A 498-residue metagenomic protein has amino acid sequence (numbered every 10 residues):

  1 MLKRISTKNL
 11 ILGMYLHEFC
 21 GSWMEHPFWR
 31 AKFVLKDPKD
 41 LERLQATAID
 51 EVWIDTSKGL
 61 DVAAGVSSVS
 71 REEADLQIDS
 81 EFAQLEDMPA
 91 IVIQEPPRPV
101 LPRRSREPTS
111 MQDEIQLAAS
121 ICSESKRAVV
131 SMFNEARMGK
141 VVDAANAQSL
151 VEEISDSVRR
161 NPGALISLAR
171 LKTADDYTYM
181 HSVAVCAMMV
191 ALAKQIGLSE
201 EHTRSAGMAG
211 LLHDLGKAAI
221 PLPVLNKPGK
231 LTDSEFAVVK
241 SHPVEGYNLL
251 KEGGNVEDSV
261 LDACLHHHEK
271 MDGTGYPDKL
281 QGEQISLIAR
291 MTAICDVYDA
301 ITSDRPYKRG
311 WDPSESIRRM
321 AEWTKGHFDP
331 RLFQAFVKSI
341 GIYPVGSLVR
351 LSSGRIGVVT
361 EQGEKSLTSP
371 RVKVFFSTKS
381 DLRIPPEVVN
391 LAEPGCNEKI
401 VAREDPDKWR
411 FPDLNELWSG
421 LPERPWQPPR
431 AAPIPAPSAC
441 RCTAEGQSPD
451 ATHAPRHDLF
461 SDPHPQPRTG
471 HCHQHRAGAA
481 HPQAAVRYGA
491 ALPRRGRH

Functional and structural regions predicted by a protein language model:
M1-K172, D176-T178, P386-C442, H453 (+4 more regions): Non-catalytic interface/linker regions that flank or bridge core catalytic/transmembrane domains
L2-I5, G197-L198, L280, G446: Hydrophobic alpha-helical segments with strong N-terminal bias
S105, Q112-A431, F460: Histidine- and acidic-residue-rich, metal-dependent catalytic cores
P433, A444-E445, R468, Q483-A485 (+1 more regions): Charged/polar low-complexity intrinsically disordered segments
S448, P467, H475: Cationic, low-complexity basic patches in intrinsically disordered or flexible, solvent-exposed regions
H464, R497-H498: A compositionally biased, intrinsically disordered/low-complexity signal enriched for hydrophobic/aromatic residues
A490-R497: Short, intrinsically disordered C-terminal tails of secreted or membrane-associated proteins
